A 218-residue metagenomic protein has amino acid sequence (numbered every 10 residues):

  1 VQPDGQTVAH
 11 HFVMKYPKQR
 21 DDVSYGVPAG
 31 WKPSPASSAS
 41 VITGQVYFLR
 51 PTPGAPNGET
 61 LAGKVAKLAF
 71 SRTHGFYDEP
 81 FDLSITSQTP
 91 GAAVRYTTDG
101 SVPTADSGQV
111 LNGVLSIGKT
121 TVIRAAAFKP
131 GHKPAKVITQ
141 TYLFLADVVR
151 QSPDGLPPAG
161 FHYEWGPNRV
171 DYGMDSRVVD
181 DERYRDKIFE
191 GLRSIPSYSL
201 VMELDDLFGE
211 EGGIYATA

Functional and structural regions predicted by a protein language model:
V1-P3: Extracellular, beta-strand-rich glycan-interacting domains
G5-V8, P17-A218: Short, compositionally stereotyped local motifs that mark structural "simplifiers"
